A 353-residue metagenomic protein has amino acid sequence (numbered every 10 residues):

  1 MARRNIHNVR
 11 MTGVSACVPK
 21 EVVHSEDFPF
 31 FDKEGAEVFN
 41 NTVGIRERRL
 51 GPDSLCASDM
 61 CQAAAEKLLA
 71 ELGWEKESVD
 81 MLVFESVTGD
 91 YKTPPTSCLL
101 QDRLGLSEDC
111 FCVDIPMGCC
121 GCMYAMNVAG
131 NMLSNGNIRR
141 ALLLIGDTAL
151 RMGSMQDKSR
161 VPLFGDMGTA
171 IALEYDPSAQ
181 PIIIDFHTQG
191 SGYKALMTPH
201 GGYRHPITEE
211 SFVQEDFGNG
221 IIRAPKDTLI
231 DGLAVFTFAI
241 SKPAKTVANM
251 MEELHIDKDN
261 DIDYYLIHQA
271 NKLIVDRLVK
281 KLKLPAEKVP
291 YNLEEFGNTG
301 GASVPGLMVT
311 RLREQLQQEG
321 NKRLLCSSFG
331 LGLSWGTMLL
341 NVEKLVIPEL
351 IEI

Functional and structural regions predicted by a protein language model:
M1-D53, D157-T237, S241, K245 (+1 more regions): Condensing-enzyme catalytic core mediating Claisen C-C bond formation in acyl metabolism
T12-S15, E85, P116, A141-D147 (+3 more regions): Short beta-strand segments
V23, T93-P95, G153-D157, W335-L339: Short acidic, glycine/serine/threonine-rich loops at helix termini
D32-N41, K92-G105, L143-A149, Q214-N219 (+1 more regions): Acidic-glycine-rich active-site phosphate/pyrophosphate-binding loop
S58, Q62-A65, T88-G89, D102 (+5 more regions): Claisen-condensing/thiolase-fold acyl-transfer catalytic domains that form or cleave C-C bonds in fatty acid
A64-D80, K245-D263, R311-L316: Phosphate/pyrophosphate-binding loops at sites that engage ATP/ADP/AMP, CoA/4′-phosphopantetheine, polyphosphate
G136-G168: Flexible, glycine-rich active-site loops centered on histidine and acidic residues that chelate a metal or position
